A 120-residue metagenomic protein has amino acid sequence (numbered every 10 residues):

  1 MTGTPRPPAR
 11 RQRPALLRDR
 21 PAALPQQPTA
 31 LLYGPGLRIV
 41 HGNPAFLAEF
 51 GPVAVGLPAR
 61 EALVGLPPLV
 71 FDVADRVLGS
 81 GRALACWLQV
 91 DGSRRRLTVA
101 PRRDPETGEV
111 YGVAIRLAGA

Functional and structural regions predicted by a protein language model:
M1-G36, R94, T98-A100, P105-A120: PAS-family sensory modules
L37-V40, G56: Conserved hydrophobic beta-strand signature of PAS-family and PAS-like sensory domains
H41-F50: N-terminal capping loop/helix in small sensory signaling domains highlighted by a polar->aromatic N-x2-3-F motif
E49-A62, L66: PAS-family sensory domain signature
V55, A74-D75, L97-V99: Generic alpha-helical hydrophobic packing signal
A62-G92: Terminal output helix/cap of sensory domains in signal transduction proteins
